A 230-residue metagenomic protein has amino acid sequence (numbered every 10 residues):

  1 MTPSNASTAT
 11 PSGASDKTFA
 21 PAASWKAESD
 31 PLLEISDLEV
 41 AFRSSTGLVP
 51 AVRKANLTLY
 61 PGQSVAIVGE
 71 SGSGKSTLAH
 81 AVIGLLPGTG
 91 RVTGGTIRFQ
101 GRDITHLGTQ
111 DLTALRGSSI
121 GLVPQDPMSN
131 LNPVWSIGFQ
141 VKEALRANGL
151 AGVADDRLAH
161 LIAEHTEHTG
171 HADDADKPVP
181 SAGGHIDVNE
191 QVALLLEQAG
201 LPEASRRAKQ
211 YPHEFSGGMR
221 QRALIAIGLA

Functional and structural regions predicted by a protein language model:
M1-A230: ABC transporter nucleotide-binding domains
